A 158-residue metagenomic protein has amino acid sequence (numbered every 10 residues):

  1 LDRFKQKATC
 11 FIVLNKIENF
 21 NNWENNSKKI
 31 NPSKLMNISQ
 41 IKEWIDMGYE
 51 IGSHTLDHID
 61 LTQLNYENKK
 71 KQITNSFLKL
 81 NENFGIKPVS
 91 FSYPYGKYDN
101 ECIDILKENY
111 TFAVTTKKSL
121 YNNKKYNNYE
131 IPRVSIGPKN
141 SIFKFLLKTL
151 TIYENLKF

Functional and structural regions predicted by a protein language model:
L1, C10, W44, I51-H54 (+4 more regions): Conserved, mostly hydrophobic/aromatic
L1-M47, E82, I86-P88: Active-site beta->alpha N-cap acidic-glycine motif
K7, E50, F112: Residue-level detector of anion-binding/catalytic polar loops
N15-E18, D57-I59, K97-Y98: Short, catalytically relevant binding-site loops at active-site mouths
K28, G48, S53-L56, S90 (+1 more regions): Short, functionally important structural connectors and interaction interfaces within domains
M36-N68: Histidine/lysine/aspartate-rich catalytic loop segments that bind and position anionic ligands
Q63-F158: C-terminal active-site subregion of NodB/CE4 polysaccharide deacetylases
